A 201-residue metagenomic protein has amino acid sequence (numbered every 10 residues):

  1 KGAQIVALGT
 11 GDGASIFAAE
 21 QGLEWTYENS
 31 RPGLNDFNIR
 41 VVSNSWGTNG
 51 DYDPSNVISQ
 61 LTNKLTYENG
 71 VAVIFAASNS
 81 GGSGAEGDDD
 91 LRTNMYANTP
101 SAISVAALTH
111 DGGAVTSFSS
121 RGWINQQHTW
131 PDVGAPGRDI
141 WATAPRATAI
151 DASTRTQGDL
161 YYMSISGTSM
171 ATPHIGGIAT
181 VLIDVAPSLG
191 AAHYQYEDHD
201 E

Functional and structural regions predicted by a protein language model:
K1-G2, N29-F37, L65-V71, V185-E201: Secondary-structure transition/capping motifs at alpha-helix termini and the adjoining loop/turn into the next element
K1-P54, A106, A191: Subtilisin-like peptidase catalytic core
V6-G11, G137-E201: Hydrolase catalytic cores
G13, F17-E20, Y52-N56, D90 (+4 more regions): Soluble non-cytosolic domains of exported or imported proteins
E20-Y27, S59, N63, G134-G137 (+2 more regions): Predominant activation on well-ordered alpha-helical scaffold segments within soluble catalytic domains
E28, A102, H110-D111, I124 (+2 more regions): Short, well-ordered loop/turn and helix-capping segments at boundaries between secondary-structure elements and domains
N35-A142: Catalytic-core segments of hydrolase enzymes
